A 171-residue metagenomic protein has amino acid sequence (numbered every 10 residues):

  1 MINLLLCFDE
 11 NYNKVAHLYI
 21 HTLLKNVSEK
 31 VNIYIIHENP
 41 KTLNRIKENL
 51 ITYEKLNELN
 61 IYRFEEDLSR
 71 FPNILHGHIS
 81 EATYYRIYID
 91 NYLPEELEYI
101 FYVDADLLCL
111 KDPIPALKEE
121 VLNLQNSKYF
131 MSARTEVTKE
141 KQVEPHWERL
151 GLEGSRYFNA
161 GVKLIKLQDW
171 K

Functional and structural regions predicted by a protein language model:
M1-K171: Glycosyltransferase catalytic domains, chiefly GT-A lineage
